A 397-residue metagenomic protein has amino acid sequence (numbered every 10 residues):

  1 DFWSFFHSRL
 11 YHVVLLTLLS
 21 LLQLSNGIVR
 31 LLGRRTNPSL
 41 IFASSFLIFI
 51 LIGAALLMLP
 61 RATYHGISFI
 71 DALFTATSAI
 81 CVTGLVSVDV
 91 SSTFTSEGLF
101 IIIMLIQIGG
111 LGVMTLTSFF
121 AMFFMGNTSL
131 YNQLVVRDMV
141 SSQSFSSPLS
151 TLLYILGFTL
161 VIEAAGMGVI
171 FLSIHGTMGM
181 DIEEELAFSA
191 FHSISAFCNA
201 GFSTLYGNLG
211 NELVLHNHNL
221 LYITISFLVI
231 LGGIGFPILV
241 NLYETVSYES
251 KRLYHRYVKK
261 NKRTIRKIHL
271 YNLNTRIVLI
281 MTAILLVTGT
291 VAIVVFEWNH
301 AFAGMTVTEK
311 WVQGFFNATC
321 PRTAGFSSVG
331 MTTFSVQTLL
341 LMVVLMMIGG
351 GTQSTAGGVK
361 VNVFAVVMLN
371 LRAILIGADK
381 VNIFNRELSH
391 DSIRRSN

Functional and structural regions predicted by a protein language model:
D1-N397: Membrane-proximal intracellular helices of multi-pass ion channels
